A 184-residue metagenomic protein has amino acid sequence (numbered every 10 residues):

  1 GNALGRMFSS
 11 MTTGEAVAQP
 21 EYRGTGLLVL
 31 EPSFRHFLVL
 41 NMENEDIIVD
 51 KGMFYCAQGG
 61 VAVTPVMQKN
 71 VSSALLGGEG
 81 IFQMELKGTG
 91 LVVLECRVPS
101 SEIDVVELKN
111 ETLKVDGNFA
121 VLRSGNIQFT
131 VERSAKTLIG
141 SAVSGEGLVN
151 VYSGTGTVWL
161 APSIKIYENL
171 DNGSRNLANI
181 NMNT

Functional and structural regions predicted by a protein language model:
G1-T184: Composition-driven recognition of glycine/serine/threonine/acidic- and proline-rich low-complexity segments and repeats
